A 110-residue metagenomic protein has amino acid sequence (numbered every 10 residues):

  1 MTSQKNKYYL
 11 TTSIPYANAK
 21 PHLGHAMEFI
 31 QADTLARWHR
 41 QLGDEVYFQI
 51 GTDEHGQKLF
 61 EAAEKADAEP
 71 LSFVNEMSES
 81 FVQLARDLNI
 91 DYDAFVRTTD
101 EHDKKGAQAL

Functional and structural regions predicted by a protein language model:
M1-L110: N-terminal, positively charged nucleic-acid-binding surface of large information/translation enzymes
